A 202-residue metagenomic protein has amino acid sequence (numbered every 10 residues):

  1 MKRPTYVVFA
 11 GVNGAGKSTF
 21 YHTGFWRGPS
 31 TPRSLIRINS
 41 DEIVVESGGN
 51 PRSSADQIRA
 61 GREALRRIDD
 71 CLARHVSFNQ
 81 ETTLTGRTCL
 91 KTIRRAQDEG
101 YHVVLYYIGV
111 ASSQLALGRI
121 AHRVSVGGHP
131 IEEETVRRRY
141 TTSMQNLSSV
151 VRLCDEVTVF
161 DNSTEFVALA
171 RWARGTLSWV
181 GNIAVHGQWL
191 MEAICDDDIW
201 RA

Functional and structural regions predicted by a protein language model:
K2-V7, R74-V76: Pre-Walker A (Motif I) flank of P-loop NTPase domains
N13-G14: Walker A (P-loop) phosphate-binding loop of P-loop NTPases
K17: Conserved lysine of the Walker
Y21-H75: Conserved substrate/cofactor phosphate-moiety recognition/catalytic segment in nucleotide-dependent phosphotransferases
E42-V44, T85, G109-L115, T164-F166: Conserved nucleotide-binding/hydrolysis micro-motifs of P-loop NTPases
R59-V110, S143, T158: Glycine-rich phosphate-binding loop used to anchor ATP phosphates in small-molecule kinases, encompassing both
Y101-N146: A glycine- and Lys/Arg-enriched "phosphate-lid" helix/loop adjacent to the NTP-binding pocket of small-molecule kinases
V151-A202: NTP-dependent small-molecule kinase module
